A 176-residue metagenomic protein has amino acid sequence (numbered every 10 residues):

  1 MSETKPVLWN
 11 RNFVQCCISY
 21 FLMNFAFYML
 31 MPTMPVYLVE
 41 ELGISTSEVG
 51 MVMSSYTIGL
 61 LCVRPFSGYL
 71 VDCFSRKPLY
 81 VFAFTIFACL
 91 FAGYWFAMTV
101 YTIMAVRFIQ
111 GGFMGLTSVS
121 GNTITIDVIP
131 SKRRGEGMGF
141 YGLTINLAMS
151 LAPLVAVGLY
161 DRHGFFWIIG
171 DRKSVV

Functional and structural regions predicted by a protein language model:
R11-G50: Helix-loop boundary and gating motifs at the non-cytosolic
C16, Y101-R107: Short hydrophobic/alpha-helical segments at membrane-entry points of transmembrane helices in Major Facilitator
G43, S75, F96-T102: Helix-breaking motifs and short loop linkers at transmembrane-helix boundaries and internal kinks in secondary membrane
T57-P65, M149-S150: Residue-level signature of mid-helix packing/kink "hotspots" within the transmembrane helices of 12-pass Major
R64-S75, Y160: Helix-to-loop junctions at the C-terminal end of transmembrane segments in multipass secondary transporters
P78-A92: Structural signature of the two symmetry-related core transmembrane helices
V106-L143: Cytoplasmic helix-loop-helix junction between adjacent transmembrane helices in 12-TM secondary transporters
Y141-V176: Helix-loop-helix hairpin linking two adjacent transmembrane segments in secondary transporters
